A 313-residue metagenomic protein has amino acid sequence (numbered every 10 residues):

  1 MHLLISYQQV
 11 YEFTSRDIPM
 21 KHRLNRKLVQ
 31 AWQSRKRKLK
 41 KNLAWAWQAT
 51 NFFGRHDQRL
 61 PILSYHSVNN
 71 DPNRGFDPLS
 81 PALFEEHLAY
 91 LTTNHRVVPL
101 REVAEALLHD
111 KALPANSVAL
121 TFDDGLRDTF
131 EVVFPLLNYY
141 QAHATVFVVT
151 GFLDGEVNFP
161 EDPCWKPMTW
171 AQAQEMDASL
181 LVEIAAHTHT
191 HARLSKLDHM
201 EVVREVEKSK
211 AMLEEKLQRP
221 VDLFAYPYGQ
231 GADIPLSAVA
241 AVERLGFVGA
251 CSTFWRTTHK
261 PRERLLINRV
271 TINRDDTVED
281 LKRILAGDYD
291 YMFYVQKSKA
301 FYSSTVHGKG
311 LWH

Functional and structural regions predicted by a protein language model:
M1-E12: N-terminal amphipathic/hydrophobic targeting modules at extreme N-termini, encompassing cleavable Sec/SRP-type signal
T14-T121, D128, K196-H313: C-terminal active-site subregion of NodB/CE4 polysaccharide deacetylases
L63-V68, I184-H191: Histidine-centered catalytic micro-motifs
T92, P135-Q141, M168-A185: Acidic (Asp/Glu)-rich catalytic clusters
T121-F122, A185: Generic enzyme active-site microenvironment
Y140-P163: A short, conserved beta-to-alpha structural element at the edge of catalytic cores that scaffolds binding
Q141-T145, S179-E183, R219-V221, G246-V248: Loop/turn elements at helix/coil->beta-strand transitions in domains of secreted/extracellular proteins
T145-V149, I184-H187, S252: Non-cysteine beta-strand/loop elements that form the S-adenosyl-L-methionine
